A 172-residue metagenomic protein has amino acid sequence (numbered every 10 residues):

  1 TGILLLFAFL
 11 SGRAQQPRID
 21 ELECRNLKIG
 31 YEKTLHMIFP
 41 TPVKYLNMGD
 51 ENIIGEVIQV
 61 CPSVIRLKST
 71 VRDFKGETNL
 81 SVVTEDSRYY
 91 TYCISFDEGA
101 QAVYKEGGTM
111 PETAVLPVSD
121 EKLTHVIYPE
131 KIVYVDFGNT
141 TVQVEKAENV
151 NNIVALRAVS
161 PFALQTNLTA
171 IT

Functional and structural regions predicted by a protein language model:
L4-R13: Hydrophobic h-region of N-terminal signal peptides that target proteins for export in Gram-negative bacteria
A14-T172: A general "mature secreted/periplasmic domain" signal
